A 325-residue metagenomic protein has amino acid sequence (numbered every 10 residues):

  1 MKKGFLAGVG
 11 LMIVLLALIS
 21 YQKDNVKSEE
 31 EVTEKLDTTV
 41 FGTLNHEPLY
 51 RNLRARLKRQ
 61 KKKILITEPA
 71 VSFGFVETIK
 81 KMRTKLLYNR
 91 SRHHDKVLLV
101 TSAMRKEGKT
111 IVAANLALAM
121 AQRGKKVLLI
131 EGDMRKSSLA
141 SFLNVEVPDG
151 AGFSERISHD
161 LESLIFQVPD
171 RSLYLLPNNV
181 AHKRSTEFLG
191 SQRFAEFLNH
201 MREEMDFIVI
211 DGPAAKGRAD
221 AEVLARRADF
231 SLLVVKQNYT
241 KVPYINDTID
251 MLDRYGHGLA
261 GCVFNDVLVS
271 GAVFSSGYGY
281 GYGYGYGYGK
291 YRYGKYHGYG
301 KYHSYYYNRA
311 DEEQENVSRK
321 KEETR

Functional and structural regions predicted by a protein language model:
K3-K126, G132-A140, V145-G152, E162 (+2 more regions): Short boundary/hinge segments that flank catalytic cores
T38, F207, F230-L233, G261: Well-ordered beta-strand positions
L99, L175-P177, V209, L232-V234: Structural motif
T110, E131, D211, D229: Conserved G/P- and acidic residue-centered "switch" motifs that form tight phosphate/ATP-binding loops in soluble
G150-I157, L176-A221: Switch II (G3) loop of P-loop NTPases
S172-L173, A260: Short, conserved active-site loop motifs that form the nucleotide-linked donor/cofactor pocket
E203, A215-N238: Inter-motif core of Ras-like GTPase G domains
